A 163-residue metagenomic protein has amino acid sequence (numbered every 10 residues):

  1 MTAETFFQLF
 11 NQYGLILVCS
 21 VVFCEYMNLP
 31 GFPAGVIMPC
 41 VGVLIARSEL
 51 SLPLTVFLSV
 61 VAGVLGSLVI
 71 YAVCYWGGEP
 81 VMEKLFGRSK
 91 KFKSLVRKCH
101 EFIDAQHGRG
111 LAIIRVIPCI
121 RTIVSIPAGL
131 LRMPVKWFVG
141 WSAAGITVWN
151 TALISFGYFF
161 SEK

Functional and structural regions predicted by a protein language model:
M1-S20, R47-I126, L130-V139, S155-K163: Membrane-interfacial helix-loop-helix
C19-M38, I113-I114: Transmembrane alpha-helix interface/packing and boundary motifs in multi-pass membrane proteins, characterized by
V22-Y26, V139-G145: Alpha-helical segments in transporter systems
E25, G42-V43, L153, G157: Structural signal for membrane-spanning alpha-helices in multi-pass inner-membrane proteins, emphasizing helix cores
Y26, V60, R115-V116, I146-N150: Residue-level hotspots within the lipid-embedded alpha helices of multi-pass solute transporters
P33, C119-I123, A143, T147-T151: Hydrophobic alpha-helical transmembrane bundles that constitute the permease/transmembrane domains of multi-pass
I37-A46: Short amphipathic helix-loop junctions that connect adjacent transmembrane helices in Major Facilitator Superfamily/SLC
